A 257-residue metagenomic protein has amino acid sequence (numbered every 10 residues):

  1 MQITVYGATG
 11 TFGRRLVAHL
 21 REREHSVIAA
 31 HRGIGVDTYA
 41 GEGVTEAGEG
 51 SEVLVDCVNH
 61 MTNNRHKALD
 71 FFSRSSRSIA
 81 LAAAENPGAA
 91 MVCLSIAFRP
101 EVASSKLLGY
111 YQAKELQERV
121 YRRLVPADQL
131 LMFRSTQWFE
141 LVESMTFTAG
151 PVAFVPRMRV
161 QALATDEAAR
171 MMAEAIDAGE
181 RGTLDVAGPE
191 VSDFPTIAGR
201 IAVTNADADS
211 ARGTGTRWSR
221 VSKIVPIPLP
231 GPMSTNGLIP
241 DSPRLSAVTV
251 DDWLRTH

Functional and structural regions predicted by a protein language model:
M1-H25: N-terminal Rossmann NAD(P)H-binding glycine-rich loop of SDR-like oxidoreductase domains
Y6, L69-S73, K106-E118, M158-D166 (+2 more regions): Short-chain dehydrogenase/reductase
F12, L54, E167-M172, V186 (+2 more regions): Non-catalytic, hydrophobic alpha-helical segments
R21-N86, I96-S105: NAD(P)H-binding glycine-rich loop region in Rossmannoid oxidoreductase-like domains and their noncatalytic homologs
S95-F98, L116-S144, A187: Conserved beta-loop-beta element that borders a ligand/cofactor-binding pocket
E140-G150, E174-L184, D207-A208: Glycine/proline-rich active-site loop of Rossmann-fold NAD(P)-dependent oxidoreductases
S144-E167, M171, D185-A187: A conserved pocket-lining segment of Rossmann-fold NAD(P)-dependent short-chain dehydrogenase/reductase
T196-H257: Mobile cap/lid helix-loop segments that border enzyme active or cofactor-binding sites and regulate substrate access
